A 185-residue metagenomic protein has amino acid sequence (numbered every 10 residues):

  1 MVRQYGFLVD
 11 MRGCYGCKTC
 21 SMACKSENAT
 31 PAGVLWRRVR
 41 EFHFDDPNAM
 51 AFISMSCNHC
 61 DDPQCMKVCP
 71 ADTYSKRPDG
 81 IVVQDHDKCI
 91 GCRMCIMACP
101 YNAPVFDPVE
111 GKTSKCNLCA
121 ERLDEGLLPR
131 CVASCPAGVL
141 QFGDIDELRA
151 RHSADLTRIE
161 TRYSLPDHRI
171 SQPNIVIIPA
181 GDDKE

Functional and structural regions predicted by a protein language model:
M1-E185: Non-ligating segments of multi-cofactor redox enzymes
